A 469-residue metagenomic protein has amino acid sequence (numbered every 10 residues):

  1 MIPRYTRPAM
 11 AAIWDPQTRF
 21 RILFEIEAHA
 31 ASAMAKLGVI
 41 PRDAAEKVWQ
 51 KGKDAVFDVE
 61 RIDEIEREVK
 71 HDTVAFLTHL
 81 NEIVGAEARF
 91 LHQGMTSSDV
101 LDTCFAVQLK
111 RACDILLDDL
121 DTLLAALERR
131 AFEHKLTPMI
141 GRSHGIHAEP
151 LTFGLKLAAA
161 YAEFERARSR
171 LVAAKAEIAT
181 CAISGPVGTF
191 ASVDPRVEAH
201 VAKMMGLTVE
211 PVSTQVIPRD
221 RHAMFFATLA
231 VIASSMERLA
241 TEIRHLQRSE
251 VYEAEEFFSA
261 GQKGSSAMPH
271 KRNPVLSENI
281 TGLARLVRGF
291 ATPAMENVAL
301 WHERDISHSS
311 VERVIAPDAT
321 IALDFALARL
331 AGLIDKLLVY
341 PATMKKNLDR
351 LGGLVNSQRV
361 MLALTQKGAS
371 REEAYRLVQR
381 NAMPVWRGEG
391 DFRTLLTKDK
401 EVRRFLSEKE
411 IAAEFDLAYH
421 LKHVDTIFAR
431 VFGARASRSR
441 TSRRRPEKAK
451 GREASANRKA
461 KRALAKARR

Functional and structural regions predicted by a protein language model:
M1-S184, F190, D194-H200, V209 (+4 more regions): A helix-coil-helix interface module used to build multimeric assemblies and to scaffold catalytic/cofactor sites
K110-D121, E128, A158-Y161, E165 (+7 more regions): Short amphipathic alpha-helical segments with heptad-repeat character
F132-G154, E253-K271, H302-V311, D335-V355: Glycine-rich cofactor-pocket loops
A167, Q215-H308, R313: Glycine-rich anion/phosphate-binding loop at the beta-strand->alpha-helix junction
E198-Q215, R219: Active-site-adjacent "gating/activation" loops or surface patches in catalytic cores
L286-A369, L377: Long, amphipathic alpha-helical stalk/connector segments used for oligomerization, subunit docking, or mechanical
K336-F405, A418-L421, T426-R435: C-terminal alpha-helical interaction appendages
A436-S442, A449-A467: Short, basic, low-complexity termini and linkers enriched in Ser/Thr/Gly/Pro that act as targeting/leader peptides
